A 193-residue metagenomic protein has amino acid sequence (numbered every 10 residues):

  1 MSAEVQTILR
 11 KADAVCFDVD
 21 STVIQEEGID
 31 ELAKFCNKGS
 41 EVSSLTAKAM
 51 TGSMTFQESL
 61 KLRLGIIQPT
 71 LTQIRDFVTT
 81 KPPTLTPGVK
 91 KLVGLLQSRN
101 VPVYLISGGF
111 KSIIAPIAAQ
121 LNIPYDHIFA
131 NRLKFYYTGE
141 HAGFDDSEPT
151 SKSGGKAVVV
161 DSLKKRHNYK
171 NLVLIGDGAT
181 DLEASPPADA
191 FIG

Functional and structural regions predicted by a protein language model:
S2-R132: Alpha-helical substrate-recognition element adjacent to the catalytic core
T80-P102, G109-G193: C-terminal cap/substrate-recognition subdomain and adjoining C-terminal extension of metal-dependent phosphatase-like
